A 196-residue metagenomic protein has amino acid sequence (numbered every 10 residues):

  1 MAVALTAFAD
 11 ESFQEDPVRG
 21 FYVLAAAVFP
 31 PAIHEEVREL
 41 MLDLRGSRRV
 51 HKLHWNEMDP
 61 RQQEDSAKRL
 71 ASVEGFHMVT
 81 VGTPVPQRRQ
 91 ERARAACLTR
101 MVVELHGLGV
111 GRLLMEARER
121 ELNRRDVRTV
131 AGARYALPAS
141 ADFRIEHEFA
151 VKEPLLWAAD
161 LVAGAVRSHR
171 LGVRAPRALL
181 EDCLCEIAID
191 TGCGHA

Functional and structural regions predicted by a protein language model:
M1-A196: Phosphate-ester processing/binding pockets and catalytic centers
